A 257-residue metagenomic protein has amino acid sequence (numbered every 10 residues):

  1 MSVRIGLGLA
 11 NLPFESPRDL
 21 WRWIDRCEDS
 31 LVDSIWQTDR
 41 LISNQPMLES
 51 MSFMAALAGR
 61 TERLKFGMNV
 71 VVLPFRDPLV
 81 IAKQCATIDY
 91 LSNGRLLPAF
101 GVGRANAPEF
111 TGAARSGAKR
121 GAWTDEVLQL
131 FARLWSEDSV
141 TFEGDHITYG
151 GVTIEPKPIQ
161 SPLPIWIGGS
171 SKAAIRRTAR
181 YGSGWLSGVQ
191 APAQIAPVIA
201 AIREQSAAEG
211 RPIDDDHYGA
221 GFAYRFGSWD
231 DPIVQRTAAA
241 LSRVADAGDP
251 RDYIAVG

Functional and structural regions predicted by a protein language model:
M1-G257: Active-site-adjacent structural elements that line small-molecule/cofactor binding pockets in enzymes
